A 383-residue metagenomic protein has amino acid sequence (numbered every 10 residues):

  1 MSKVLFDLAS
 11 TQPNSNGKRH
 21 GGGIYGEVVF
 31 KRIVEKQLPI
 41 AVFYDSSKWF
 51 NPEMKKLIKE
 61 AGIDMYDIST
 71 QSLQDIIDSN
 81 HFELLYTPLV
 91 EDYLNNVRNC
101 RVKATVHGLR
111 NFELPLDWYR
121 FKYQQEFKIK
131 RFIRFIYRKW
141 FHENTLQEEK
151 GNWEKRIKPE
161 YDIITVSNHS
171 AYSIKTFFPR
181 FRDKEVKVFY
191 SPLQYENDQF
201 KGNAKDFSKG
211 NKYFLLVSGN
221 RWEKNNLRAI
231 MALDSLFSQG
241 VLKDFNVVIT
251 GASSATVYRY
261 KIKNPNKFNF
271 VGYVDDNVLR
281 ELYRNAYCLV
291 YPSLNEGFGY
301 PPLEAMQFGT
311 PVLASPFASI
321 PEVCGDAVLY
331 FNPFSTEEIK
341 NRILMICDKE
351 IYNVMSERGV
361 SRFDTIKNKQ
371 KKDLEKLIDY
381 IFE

Functional and structural regions predicted by a protein language model:
M1-E383: Carbohydrate transferase catalytic cores enriched for Leloir-type hexosyltransferases
